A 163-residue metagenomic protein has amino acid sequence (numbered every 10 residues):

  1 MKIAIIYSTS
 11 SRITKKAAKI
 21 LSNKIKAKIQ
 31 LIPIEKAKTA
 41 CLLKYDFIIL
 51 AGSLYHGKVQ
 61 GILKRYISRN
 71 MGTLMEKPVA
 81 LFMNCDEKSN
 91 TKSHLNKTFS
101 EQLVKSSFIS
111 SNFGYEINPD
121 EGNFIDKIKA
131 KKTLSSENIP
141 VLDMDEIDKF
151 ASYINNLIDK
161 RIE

Functional and structural regions predicted by a protein language model:
M1, L43, K105: Structured loop/turn residues at beta-strand edges in well-structured enzyme cores
K2-K26: N-terminal beta1-alpha1 ligand-phosphate binding loop
I6-S8, L50-A51, F82, F113: Short hydrophobic segments within beta-strands
R12, K38-A40, K88, P119: Flexible, glycine-rich phosphate/dinucleotide-binding loops and adjacent beta-alpha linkers at cofactor/substrate
K24, K28, H56-E163: FMN-binding flavodoxin-like domain, especially the glycine-rich phosphate-binding loop
A27-K38, I48: A short beta-strand-loop structural module common to alpha/beta enzyme folds
L42-L43, L74: A short, aliphatic-rich alpha-helical micro-motif
D46-I49, P78: Structural motif
